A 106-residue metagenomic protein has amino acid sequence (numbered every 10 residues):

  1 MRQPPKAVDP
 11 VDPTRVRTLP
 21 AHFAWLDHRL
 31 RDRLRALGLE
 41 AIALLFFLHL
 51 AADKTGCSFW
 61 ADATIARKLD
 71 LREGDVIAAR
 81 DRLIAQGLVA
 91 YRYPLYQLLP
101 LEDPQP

Functional and structural regions predicted by a protein language model:
M1, Q105-P106: Short intrinsically disordered terminal tails
M1-G56, R67: Short recognition helix of helix-turn-helix/winged-helix DNA-binding domains
L34, A51-P104: Winged helix-turn-helix DNA-binding recognition segment
